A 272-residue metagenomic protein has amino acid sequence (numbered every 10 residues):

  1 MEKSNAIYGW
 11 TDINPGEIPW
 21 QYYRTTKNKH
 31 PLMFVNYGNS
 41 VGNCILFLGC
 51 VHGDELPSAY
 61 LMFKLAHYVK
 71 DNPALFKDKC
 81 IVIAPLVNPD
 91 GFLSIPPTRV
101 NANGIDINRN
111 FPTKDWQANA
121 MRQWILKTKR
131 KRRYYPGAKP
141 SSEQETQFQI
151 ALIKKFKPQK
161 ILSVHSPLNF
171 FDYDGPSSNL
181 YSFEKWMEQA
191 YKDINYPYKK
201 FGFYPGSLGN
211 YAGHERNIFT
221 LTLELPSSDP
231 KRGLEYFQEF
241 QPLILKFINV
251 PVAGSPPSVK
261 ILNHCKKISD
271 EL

Functional and structural regions predicted by a protein language model:
M1-M33: Short glycine- and acidic-rich boundary segments immediately preceding or forming the N-terminal edge of structured
Y23-T25, Y37, L48-V51, A84-D90 (+4 more regions): Active-site-proximal beta-strand/loop segments in catalytic clefts of secreted hydrolases
K29, H52, H67: Active-site beta->alpha N-cap acidic-glycine motif
M33-G42: Short beta-strand-to-loop junctions in surface cap/lid or active-site-entrance loops
G42-C44, L56-E184, E188-Q189, D193: Active-site/substrate-binding loop(s) of hydrolase catalytic cores
D54-E55, D229: Alpha-helix N-cap/loop-to-helix initiation residues
I125-E271: Metallocarboxypeptidase
